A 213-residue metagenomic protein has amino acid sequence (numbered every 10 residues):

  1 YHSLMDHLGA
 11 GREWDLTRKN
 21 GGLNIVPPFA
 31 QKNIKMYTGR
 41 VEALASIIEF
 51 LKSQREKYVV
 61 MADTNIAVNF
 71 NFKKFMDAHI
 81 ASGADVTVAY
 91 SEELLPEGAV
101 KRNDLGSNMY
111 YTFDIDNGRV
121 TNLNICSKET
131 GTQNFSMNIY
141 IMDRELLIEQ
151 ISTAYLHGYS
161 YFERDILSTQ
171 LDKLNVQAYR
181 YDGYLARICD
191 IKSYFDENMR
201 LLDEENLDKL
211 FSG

Functional and structural regions predicted by a protein language model:
Y1-R200: Unchanged
E204-G213: Long, charged amphipathic helices and adjacent flexible linkers at domain junctions
